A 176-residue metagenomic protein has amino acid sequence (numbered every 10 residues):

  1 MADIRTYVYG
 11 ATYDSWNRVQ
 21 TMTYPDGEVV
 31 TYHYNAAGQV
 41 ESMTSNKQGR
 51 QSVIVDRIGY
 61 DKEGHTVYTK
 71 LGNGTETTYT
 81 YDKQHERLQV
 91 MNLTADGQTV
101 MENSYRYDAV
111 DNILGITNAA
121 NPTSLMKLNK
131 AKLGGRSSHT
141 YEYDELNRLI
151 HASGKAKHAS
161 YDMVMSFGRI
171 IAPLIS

Functional and structural regions predicted by a protein language model:
M1-S176: Beta-strand elements of repeat-based all-beta scaffolds
